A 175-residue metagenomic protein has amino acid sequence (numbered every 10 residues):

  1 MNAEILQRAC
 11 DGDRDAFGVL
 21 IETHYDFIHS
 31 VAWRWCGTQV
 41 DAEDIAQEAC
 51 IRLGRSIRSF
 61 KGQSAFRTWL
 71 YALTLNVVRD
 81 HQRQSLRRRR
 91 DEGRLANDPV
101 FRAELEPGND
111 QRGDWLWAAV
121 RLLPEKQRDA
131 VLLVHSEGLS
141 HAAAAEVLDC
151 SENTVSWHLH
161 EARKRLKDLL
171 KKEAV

Functional and structural regions predicted by a protein language model:
N2, D80, R88-G113, W117 (+1 more regions): Internal acidic/polar
L6-S30, L116-A118, R128: A short, charge-rich alpha-helical start-of-domain segment used by transcription regulators
C10-D11, R34-T38, E48-A65, Q84-L86 (+1 more regions): Sigma70-family region 2
C10-V19, H29-E48, E152, A174-V175: Short, charged helix-capping/linker segments at alpha-helix termini
I21-Q39, S56, V120, R165 (+1 more regions): Amphipathic, Lys/Arg- and hydrophobic-enriched alpha-helical face
S30, D44-I51, S64-N76: Structural recognition of an alpha-helix C-terminal capping motif at a helix-to-coil junction
R55-G62, A72-G93, N109, E161 (+1 more regions): Arg/Lys-rich amphipathic alpha helix in sigma70-family domain 2
L75, R79, Q127, S136 (+2 more regions): DNA-recognition helix of helix-turn-helix
